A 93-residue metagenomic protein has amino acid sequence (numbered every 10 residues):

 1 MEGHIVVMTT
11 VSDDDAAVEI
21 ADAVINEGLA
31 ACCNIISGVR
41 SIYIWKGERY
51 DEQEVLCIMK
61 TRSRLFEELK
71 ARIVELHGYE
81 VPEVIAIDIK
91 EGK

Functional and structural regions predicted by a protein language model:
M1-K93: Positively charged, small/polar-rich N-terminal and surface patches that mediate targeting and assembly and bind
